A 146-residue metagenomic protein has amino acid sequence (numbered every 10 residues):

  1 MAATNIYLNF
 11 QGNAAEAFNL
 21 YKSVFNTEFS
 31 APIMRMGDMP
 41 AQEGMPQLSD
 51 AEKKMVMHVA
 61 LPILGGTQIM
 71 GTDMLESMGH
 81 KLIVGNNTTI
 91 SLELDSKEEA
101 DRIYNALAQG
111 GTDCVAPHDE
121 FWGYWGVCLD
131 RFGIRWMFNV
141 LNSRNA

Functional and structural regions predicted by a protein language model:
A2, A31-R35, A60-I63, I69-L82 (+2 more regions): Vicinal oxygen chelate
L8-G66: Core segments of cupin and vicinal oxygen chelate
